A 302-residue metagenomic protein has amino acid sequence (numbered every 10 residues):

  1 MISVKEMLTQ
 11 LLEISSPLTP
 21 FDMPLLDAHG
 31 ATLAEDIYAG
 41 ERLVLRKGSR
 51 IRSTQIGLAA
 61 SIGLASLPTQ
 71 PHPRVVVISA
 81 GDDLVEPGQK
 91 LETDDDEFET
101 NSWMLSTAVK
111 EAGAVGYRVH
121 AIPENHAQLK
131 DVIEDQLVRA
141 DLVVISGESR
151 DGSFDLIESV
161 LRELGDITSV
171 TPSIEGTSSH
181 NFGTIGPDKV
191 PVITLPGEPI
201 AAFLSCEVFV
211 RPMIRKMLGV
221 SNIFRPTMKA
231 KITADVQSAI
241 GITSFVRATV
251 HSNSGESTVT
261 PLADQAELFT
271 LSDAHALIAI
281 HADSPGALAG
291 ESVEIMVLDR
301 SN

Functional and structural regions predicted by a protein language model:
M1-K5, P71-L195, P199-L204: Helix-rich terminal scaffold detector
I2, F21, L25-L26, G30 (+2 more regions): Flexible glycine/proline-rich
I2-D22, L26, G30-P123, L277 (+1 more regions): Short, glycine/charged-enriched hinge/interface segments at domain edges or termini
E6, Q10-E13, A31, L43 (+10 more regions): Alpha-helical scaffold segments in soluble metabolic enzymes
S16, I51, A65, D131-D135 (+3 more regions): Generic detector of short alpha-helix boundary/capping microenvironments and adjacent low-complexity segments
K47, G63-T69, I133-E134, N181-G183 (+2 more regions): A generic local secondary-structure boundary/capping motif
